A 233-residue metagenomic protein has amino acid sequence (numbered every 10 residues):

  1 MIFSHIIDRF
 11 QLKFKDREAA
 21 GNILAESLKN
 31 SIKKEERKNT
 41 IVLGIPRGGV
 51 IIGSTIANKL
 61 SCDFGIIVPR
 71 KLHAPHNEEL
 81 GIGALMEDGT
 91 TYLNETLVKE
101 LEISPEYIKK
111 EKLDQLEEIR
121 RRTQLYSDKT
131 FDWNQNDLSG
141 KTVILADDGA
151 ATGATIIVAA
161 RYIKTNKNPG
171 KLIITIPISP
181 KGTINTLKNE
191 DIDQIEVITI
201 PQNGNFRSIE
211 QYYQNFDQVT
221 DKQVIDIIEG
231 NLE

Functional and structural regions predicted by a protein language model:
M1-E233: PRPP-associated nucleotide enzymes
